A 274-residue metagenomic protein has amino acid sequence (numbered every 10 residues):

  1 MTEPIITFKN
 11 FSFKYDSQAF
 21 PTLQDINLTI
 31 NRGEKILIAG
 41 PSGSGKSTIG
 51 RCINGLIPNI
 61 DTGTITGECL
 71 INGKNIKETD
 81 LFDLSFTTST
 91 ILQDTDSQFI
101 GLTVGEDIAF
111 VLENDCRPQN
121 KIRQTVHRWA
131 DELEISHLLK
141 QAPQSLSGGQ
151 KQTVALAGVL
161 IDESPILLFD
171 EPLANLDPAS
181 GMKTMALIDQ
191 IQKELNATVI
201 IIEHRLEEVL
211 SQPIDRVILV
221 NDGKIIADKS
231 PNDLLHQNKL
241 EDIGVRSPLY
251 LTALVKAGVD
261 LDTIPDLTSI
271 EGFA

Functional and structural regions predicted by a protein language model:
E68-D83: ABC ATPase NBD Q-loop/coupling interface
N120-L138: Conserved ABC ATPase "signature" region
A142-L146, Q150: Conserved ABC ATPase signature
V159-L160: ABC ATPase C-loop
E163: Conserved catalytic motifs of ABC-family nucleotide-binding domains
L167-D170: Catalytic Walker B motif of ABC-type/P-loop ATPase nucleotide-binding domains
P178-S180: Helix N-cap at the start of a conserved alpha-helix in ABC-type nucleotide-binding domains
K224-Y250: Conserved beta-strand-loop-alpha-helix hinge in the C-terminal portion of ABC ATPase nucleotide-binding domains
